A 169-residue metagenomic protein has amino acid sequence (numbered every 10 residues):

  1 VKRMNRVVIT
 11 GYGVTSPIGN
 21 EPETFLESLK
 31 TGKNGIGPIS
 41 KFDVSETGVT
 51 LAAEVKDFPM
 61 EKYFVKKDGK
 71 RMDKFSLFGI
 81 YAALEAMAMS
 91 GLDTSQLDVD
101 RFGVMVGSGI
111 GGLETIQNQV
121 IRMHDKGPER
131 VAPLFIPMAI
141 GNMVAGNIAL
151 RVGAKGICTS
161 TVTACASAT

Functional and structural regions predicted by a protein language model:
V1-I110, T115-I157: Conserved "HGTGT" condensation-loop signature of ketosynthase/thiolase-family condensing enzymes that catalyze
I157-T163: Short loop-beta-helix segment that forms the pyridoxal 5′-phosphate
A168: Short conserved active-site loop signatures built around small residues
